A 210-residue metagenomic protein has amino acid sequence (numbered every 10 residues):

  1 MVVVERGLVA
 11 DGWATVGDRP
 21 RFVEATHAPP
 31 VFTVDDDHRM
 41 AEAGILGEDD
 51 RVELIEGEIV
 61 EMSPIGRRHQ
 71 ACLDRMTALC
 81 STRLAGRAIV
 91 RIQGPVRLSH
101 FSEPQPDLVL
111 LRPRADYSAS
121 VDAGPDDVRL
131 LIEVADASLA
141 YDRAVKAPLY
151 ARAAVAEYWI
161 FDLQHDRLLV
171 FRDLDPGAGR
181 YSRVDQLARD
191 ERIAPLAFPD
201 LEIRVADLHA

Functional and structural regions predicted by a protein language model:
M1-A210: Gly/Pro/Ser/Thr-rich low-complexity, intrinsically disordered segments predominantly at protein N-termini
